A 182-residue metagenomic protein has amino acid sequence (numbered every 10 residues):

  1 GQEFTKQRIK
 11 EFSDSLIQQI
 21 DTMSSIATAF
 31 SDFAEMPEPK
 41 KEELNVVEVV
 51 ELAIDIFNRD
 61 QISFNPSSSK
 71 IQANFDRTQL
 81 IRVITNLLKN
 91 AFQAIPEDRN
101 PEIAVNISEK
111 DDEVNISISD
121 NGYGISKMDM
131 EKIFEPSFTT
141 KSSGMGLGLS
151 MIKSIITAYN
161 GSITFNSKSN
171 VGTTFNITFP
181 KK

Functional and structural regions predicted by a protein language model:
G1-D21: Histidine phosphotransfer helical core of two-component systems
K40-I54: A conserved beta-strand-to-alpha-helix junction within the catalytic ATP-binding
V46, G124-K132: Short helix N-cap motif at coil->helix boundaries in the Bergerat
N100-D112: Short beta-strand/loop element within the Bergerat-fold HATPase_c
D120: Acidic ATP/Mg2+-coordinating residue in the GHKL
G148, I152: Short alpha-helical Gxxx[C/S/T] motif in the catalytic ATP-binding
I156-T157: Detector for a conserved hydrophobic position within an alpha-helical segment of the HATPase_c
